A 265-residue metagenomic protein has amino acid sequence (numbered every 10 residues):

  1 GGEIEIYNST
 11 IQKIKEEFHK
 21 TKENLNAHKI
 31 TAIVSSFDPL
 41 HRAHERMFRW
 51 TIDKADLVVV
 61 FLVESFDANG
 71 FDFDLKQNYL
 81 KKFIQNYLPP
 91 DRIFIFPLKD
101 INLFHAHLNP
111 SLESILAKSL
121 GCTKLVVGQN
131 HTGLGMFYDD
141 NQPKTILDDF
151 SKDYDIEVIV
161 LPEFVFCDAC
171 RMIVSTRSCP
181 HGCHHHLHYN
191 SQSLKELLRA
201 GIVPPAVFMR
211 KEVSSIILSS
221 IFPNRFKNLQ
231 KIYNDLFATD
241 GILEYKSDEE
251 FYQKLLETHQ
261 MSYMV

Functional and structural regions predicted by a protein language model:
G1-L108, S114-T123, T132-V265: Non-catalytic terminal extensions that flank enzyme cores
V127: Short beta-strand and adjacent tight-turn residues that come in two discontinuous sequence segments and form the edges
